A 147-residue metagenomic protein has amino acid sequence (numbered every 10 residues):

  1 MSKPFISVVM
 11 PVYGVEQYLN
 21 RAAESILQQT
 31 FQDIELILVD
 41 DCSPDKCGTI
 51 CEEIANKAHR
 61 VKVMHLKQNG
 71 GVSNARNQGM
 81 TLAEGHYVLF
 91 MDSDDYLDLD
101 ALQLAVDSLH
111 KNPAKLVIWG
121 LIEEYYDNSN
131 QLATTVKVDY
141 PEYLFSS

Functional and structural regions predicted by a protein language model:
M1-S147: Nucleotide-sugar donor-binding/catalytic module of glycosyltransferases that assemble extracellular/cell-envelope
